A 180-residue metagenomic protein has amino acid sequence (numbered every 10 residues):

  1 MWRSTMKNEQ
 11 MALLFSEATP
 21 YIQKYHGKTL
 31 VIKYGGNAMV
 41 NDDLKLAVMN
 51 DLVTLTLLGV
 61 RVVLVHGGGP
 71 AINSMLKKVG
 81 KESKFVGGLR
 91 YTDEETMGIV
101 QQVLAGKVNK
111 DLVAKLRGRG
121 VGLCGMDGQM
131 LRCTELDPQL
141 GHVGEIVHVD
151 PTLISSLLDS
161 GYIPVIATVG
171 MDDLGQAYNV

Functional and structural regions predicted by a protein language model:
M1-V180: Nucleotide/pyrophosphate-binding catalytic subdomain
